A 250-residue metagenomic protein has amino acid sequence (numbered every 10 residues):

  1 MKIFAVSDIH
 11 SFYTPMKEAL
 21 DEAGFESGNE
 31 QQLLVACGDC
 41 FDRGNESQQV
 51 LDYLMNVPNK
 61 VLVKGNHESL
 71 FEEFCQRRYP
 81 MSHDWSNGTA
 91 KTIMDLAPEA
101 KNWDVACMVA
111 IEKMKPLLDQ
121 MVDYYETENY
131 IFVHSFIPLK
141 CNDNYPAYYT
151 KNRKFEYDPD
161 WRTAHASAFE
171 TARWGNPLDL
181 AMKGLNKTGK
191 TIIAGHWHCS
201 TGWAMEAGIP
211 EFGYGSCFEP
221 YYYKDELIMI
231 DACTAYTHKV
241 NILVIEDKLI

Functional and structural regions predicted by a protein language model:
M1-D52: N-terminal active-site segment of His-dependent metallophosphoesterases
K2-H10, Y130-F136, I228-I230: Active-site-proximal beta-strand elements of phosphoester/diester hydrolases
A5, L34-A36, L62-V63, I131 (+2 more regions): Residue-level marker for buried hydrophobic side chains located in beta-strands that build the well-ordered beta-sheet
D8, D39, L54, G65-N66 (+5 more regions): Divalent metal-coordination and catalytic microenvironments
H10-S11, D42, E68-S69, I137-K140 (+2 more regions): Short, solvent-exposed loop/turn segments at secondary-structure junctions
E30, V109-A204: His/acidic metal-ligating clusters that form di-metal
S47-E128, E156-W161: Active-site neighborhood of divalent metal-dependent phosphoester bond hydrolases
P177-I250: Conserved beta-sheet core of the metallophosphoesterase superfamily
